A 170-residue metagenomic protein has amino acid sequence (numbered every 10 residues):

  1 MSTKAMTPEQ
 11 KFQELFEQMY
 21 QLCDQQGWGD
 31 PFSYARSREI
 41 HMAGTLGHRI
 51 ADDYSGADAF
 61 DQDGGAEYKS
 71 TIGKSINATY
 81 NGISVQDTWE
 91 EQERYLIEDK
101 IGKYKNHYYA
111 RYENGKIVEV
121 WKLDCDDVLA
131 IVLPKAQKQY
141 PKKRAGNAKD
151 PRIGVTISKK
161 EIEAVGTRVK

Functional and structural regions predicted by a protein language model:
M1-K170: Nucleic-acid endonuclease domains
